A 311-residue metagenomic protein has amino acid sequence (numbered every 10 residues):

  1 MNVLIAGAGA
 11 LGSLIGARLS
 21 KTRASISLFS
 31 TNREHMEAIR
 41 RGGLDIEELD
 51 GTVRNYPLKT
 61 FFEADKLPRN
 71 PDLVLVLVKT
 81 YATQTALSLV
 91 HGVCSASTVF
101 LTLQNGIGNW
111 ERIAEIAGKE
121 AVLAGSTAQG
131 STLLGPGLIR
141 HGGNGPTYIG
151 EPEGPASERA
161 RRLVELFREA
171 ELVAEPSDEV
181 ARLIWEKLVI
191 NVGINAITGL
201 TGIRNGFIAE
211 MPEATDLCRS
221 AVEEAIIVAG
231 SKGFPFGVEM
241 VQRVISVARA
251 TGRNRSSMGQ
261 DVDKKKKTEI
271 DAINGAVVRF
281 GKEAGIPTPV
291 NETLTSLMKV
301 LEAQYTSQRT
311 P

Functional and structural regions predicted by a protein language model:
M1-T52: NAD(P)+-binding Rossmann beta1-loop-alpha1 motif at the extreme N-terminus of oxidoreductases
A17, K21, S88-G92, E115 (+3 more regions): Short, well-ordered alpha-helices that flank and scaffold nucleotide-derived cofactor binding pockets
E34, Y81-A82, I107-G108, P155 (+1 more regions): Short alpha-helical
V53-L138: Rossmann-like NAD(P)(H) cofactor-binding subdomain of soluble oxidoreductases
G92-V93, E115-A121, L134-K187, I197-V238: Internal alpha-helical scaffold of NAD(P)-dependent oxidoreductase catalytic cores
E158, R168-E169, R219-P311: NAD(P)-dependent Rossmann-like dehydrogenase/reductase catalytic/cofactor-binding core
